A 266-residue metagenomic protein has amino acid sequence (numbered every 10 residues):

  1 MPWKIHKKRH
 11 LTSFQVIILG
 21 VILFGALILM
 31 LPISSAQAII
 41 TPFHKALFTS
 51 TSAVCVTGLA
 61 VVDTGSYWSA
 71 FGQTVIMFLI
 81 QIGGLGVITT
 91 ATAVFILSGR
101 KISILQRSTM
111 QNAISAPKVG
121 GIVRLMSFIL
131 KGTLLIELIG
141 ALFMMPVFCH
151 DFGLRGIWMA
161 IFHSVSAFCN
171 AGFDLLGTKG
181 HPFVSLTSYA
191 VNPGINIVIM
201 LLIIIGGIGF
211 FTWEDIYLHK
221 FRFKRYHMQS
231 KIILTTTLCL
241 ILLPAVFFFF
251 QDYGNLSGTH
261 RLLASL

Functional and structural regions predicted by a protein language model:
M1-L266: Membrane-proximal intracellular helices of multi-pass ion channels
